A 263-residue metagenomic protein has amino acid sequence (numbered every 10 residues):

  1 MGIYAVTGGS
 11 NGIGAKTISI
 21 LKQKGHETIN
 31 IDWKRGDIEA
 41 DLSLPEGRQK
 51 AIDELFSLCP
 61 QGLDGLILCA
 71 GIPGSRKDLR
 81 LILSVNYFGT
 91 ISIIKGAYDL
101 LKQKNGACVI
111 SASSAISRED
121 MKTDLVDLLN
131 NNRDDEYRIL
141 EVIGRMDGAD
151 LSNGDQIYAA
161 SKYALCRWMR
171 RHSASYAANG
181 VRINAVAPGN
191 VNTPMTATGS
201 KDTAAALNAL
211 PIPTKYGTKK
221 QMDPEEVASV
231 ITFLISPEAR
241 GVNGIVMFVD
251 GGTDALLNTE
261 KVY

Functional and structural regions predicted by a protein language model:
T7-S10, G14-S19: N-terminal Rossmann NAD(P)H-binding glycine-rich loop of SDR-like oxidoreductase domains
W33-G47: Rossmann-fold cofactor-recognition segment
D37, I82-L83: A hydrophobic alpha-helix adjacent to the NAD(P)-binding/active-site core of NAD(P)-dependent oxidoreductases, strongly
G71-R76, G106-A178, N190-T193: Catalytic loop of short-chain dehydrogenase/reductase
K122-N132, V191-Y216, L257-Y263: A glycine/serine/threonine-rich, flexible loop-to-helix segment that serves as the NAD(P) cofactor-binding "lid"
R182, V242-G244: Short, small/polar-rich loop/turn modules that mediate ligand/substrate recognition or access, typified
K215-V227, E238: A conserved structural motif in NAD(P)-dependent oxidoreductases
